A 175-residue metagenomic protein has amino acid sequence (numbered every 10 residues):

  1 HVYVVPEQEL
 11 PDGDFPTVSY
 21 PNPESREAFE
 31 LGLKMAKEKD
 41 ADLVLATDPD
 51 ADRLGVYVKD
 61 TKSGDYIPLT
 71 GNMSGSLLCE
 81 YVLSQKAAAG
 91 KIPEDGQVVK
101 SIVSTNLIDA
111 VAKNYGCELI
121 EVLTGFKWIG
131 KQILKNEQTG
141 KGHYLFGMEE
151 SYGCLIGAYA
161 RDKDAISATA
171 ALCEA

Functional and structural regions predicted by a protein language model:
H1-A175: Phosphate-binding chemistry for phosphorylated carbohydrates and sugar-nucleotides
